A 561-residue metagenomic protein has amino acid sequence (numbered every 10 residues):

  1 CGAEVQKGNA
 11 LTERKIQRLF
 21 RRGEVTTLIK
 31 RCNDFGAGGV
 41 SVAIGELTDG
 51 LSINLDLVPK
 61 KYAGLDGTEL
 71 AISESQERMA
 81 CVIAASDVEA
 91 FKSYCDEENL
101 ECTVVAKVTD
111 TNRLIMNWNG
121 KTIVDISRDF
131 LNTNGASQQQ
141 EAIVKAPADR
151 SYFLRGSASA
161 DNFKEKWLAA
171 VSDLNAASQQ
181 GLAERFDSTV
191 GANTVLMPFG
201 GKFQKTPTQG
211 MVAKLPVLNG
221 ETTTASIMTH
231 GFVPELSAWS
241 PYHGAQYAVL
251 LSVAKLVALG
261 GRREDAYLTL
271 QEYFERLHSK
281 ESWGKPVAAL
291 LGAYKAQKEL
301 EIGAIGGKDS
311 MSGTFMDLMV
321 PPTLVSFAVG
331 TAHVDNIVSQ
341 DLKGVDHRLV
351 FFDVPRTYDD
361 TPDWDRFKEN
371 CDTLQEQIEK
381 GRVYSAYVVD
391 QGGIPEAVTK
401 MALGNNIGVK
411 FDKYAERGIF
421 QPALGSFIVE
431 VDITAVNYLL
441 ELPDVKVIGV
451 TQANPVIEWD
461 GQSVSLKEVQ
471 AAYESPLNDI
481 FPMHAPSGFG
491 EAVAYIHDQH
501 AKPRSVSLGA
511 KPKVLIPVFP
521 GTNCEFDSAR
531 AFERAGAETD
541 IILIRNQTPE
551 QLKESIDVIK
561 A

Functional and structural regions predicted by a protein language model:
C1-K560: Glycine/proline-enriched, intrinsically flexible loops and inter-domain linkers
